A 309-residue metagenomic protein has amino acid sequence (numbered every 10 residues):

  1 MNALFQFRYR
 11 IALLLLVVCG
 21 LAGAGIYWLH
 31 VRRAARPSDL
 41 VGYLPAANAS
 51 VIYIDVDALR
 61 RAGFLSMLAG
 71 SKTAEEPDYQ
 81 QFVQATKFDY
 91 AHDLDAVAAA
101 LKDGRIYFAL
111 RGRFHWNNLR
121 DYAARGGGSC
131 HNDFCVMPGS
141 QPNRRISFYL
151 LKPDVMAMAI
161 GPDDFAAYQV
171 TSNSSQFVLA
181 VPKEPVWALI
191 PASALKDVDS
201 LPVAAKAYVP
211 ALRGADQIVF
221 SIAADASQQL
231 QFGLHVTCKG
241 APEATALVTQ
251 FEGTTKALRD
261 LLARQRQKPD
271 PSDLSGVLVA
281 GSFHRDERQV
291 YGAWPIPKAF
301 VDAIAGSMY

Functional and structural regions predicted by a protein language model:
M1-R8: Short, Lys/Arg-rich N-terminal segment immediately upstream of the first membrane anchor
R10-Y27: Hydrophobic membrane-insertion alpha-helices, especially the h-region of bacterial N-terminal signal peptides
W28-S129, I146-S147, S227: Long, low-complexity, Ser/Thr/Gly/Pro-rich intrinsically disordered segments that act as flexible linkers and assembly
S50-I52, F108-G112, D216-I222, Q228-V236 (+2 more regions): One face of beta-strands
D57, K102-G104, R111-H115, S140-P142 (+4 more regions): Solvent-exposed coil/turn segments that connect beta secondary-structure elements in extracytoplasmic/periplasmic
A62-F64, G70-A91, S129-L230, A241-T245 (+1 more regions): An internal, short helix-loop-strand segment that often contains or flanks glycine-aspartate motifs
H115-D121, A241-V248, V301: Short, conserved charged micro-motifs
K268-Y309: A cross-kingdom marker for long, charged
